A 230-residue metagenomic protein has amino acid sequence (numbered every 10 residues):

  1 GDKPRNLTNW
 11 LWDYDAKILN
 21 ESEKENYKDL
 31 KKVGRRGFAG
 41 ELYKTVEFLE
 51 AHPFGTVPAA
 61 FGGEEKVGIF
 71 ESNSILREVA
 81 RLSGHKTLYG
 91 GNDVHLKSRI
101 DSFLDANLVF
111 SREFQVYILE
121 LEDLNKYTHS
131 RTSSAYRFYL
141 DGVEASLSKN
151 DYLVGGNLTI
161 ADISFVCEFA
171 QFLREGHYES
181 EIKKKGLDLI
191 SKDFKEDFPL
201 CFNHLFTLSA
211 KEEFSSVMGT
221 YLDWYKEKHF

Functional and structural regions predicted by a protein language model:
G1, F206-S215: Structural alpha-beta junctions
G1-S133, F138-L140: GST-like domain detector, emphasizing the conserved glutathione-binding G-site in the N-terminal thioredoxin-like
L7, Y27, T45, F169-L173 (+2 more regions): Extended hydrophobic/Leu-rich segments
Y14-A16, G156, K228: Short, isolated positions within intrinsically disordered regulatory regions of eukaryotic proteins
G90-G91, H95-A210: GST-like fold's C-terminal all-alpha helical module
F214-F230: C-terminal helix/juxtamembrane-tail motif
